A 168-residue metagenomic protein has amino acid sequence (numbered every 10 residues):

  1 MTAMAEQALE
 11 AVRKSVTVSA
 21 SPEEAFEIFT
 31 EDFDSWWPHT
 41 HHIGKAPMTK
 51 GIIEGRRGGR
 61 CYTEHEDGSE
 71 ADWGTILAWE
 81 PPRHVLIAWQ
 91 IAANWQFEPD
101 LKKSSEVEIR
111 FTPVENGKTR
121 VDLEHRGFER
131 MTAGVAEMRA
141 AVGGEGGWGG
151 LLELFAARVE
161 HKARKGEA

Functional and structural regions predicted by a protein language model:
M1-M48: Hydrophobic ligand-binding cavity/cleft-lining segments
S15-S19, E54, Y62, T75 (+1 more regions): Generic structural detector for well-ordered beta-strands
A25-F29, C61, I76, I87 (+3 more regions): Hydrophobic pocket/interface hotspot
D32-W73, K165-A168: Short beta-edge strand/loop motif at the mouth of beta-sheet-based domains
G51-I52, E66-K118: Hydrophobic-ligand binding "helix-grip"
Q90-N94, E124-M131: Short, solvent-exposed aromatic-acidic interface loops
K118-E124: Short coil-to-beta-strand
G127-A168: A conserved amphipathic terminal alpha-helix motif
